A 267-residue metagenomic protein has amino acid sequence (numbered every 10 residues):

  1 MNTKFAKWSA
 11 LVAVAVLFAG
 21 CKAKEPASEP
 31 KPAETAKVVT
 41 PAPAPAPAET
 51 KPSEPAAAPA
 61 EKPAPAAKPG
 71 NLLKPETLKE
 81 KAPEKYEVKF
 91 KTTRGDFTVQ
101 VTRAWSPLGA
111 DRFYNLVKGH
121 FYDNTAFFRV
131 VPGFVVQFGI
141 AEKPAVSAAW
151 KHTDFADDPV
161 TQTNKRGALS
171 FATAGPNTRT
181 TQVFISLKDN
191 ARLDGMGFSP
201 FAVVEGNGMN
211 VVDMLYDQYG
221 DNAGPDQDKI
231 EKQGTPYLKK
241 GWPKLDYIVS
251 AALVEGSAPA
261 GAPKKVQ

Functional and structural regions predicted by a protein language model:
M1-A10: Bacterial N-terminal signal peptides that target proteins for export
V14-A15: Residue-level signal for mature regions of secreted extracellular proteins and peptides
C21-Q267: Cyclophilin-like peptidyl-prolyl cis-trans isomerases
